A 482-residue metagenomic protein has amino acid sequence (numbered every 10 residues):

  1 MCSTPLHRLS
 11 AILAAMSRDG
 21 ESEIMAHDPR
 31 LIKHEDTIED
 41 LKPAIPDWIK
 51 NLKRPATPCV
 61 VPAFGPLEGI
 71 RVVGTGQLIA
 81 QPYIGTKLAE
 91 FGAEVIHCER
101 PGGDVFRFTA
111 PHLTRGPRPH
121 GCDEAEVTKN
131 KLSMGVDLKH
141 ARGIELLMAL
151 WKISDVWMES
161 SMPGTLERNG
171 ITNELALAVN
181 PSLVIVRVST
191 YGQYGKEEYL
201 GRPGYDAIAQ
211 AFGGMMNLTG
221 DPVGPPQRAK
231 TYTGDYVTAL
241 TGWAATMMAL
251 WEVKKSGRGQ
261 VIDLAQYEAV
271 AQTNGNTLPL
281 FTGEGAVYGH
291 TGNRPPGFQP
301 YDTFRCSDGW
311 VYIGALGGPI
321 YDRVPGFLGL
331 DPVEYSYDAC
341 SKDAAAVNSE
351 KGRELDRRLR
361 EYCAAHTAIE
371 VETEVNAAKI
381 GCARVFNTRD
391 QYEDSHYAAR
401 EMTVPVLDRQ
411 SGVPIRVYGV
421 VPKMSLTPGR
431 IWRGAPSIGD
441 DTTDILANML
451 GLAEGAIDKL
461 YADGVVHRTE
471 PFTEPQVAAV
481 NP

Functional and structural regions predicted by a protein language model:
I12, S17, E21, A26-K255 (+2 more regions): N-terminal helix-loop segment corresponding to the beta1-alpha1 unit of nucleotide/adenylate-binding folds
E124, Y288-P296, Y301-D302, G412-Y418 (+1 more regions): Short Gly/Pro-enriched turn/cap motifs at secondary-structure boundaries
Y194, V223-T233, K254-V270, H290-P296 (+1 more regions): Conserved Rossmann-fold dehydrogenase catalytic segment
I208, Y232-M247, Q266-N274, Y312 (+2 more regions): Mid-domain beta-loop-alpha active-site segment that forms a flexible, acidic cofactor/metal-binding surface
N217, A239-Q260, Q272, N276-G283 (+1 more regions): Oxidoreductase and adenylate-handling cofactor-binding alpha/beta cores
P300-A378, C382: Aromatic-enriched alpha-helical interface/lid elements that frame and gate functional surfaces
A377-W432: A glycine-rich dinucleotide-binding beta-alpha-beta segment and adjacent secondary-structure elements that constitute
